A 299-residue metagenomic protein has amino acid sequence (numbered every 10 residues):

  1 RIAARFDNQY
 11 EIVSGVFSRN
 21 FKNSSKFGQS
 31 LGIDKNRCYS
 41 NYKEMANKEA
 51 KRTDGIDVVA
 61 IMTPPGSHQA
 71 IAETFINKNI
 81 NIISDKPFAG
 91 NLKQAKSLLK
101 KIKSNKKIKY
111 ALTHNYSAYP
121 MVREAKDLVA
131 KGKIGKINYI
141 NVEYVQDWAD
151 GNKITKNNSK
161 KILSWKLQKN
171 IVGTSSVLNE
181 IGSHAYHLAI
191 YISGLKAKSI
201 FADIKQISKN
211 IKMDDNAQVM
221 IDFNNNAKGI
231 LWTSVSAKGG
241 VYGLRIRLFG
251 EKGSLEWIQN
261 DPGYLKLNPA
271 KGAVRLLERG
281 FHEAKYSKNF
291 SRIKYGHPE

Functional and structural regions predicted by a protein language model:
R1-I33: N-terminal Rossmann-like dinucleotide-binding module
R37-K101: Beta-loop-alpha module in the N-terminal Rossmann-like domain of NAD(P)-dependent dehydrogenases, especially those
Y39, N179-S254, I258-G263: Glycine-rich, aromatic-lined ligand/substrate-binding cores of catalytic and carbohydrate-binding domains
N79, K106-K107, G132, N226: Glycine-centered short loops/turns at secondary-structure junctions
S84, G90, Y110-L112, N141 (+1 more regions): Hydrophobic residues in well-ordered beta-strands that form the structural core
S97-Y116, K136-Y139: Rossmann-fold dehydrogenase core element
S117-N210, L265: Predominantly a Rossmann-like dinucleotide-binding segment in NAD(P)-dependent oxidoreductases
F223, R247, K252-E299: C-terminal glycine/acidic-rich active-site capping loop/insertion
